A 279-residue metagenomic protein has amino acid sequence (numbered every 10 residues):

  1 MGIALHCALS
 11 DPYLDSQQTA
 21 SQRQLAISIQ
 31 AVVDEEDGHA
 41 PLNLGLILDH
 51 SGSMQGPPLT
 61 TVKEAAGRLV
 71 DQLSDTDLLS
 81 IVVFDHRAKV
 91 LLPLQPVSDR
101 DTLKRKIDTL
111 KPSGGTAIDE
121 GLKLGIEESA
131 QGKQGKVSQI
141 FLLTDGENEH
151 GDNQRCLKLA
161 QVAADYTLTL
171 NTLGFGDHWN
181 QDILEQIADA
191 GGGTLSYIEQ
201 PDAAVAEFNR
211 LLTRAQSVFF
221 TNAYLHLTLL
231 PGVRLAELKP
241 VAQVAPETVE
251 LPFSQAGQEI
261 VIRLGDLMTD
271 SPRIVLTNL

Functional and structural regions predicted by a protein language model:
G2, V218-N222, V233, I274: A structural signal for beta-rich interaction modules in eukaryotic proteins
G2-A8, P246-V249: Short small/polar-residue motifs
L5-N222: Exposed acidic/Ser/Thr-rich ligand/metal-binding surfaces
R234-L279: An acidic, Ser/Thr-enriched
